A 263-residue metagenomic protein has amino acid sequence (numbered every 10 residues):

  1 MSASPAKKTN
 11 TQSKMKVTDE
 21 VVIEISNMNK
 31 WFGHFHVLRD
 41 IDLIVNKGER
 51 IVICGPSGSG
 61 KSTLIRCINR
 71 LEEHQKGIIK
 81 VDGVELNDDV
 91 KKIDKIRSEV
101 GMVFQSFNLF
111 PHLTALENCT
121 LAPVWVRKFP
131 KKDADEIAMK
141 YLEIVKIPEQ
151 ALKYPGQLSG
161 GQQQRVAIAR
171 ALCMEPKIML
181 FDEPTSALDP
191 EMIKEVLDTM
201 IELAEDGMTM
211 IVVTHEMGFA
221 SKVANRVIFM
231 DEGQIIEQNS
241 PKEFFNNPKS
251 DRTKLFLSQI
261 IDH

Functional and structural regions predicted by a protein language model:
M1-N29, H263: ABC-family P-loop ATPase nucleotide-binding domain
S2-A3, Q238, K242-H263: C-terminal boundary and immediately downstream tail of ABC-type ATPase nucleotide-binding domains
T18-P241: ABC family nucleotide-binding domain
